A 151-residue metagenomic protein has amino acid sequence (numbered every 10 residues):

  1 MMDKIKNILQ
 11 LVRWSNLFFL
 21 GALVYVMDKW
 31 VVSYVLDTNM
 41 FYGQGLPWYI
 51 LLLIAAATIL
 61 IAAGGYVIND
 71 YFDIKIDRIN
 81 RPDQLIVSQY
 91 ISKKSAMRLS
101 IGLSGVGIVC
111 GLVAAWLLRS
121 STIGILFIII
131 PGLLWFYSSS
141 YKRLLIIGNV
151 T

Functional and structural regions predicted by a protein language model:
M1-F19, K75, R81-S100, W135-T151: Interhelical loop and helix-boundary elements at the membrane-water interface of polytopic inner-membrane proteins
D3, Y42-I50, R119, Y141 (+1 more regions): Membrane-helix interfacial "entry" motifs
W14-L17, M27, V31-V35, I74-D77 (+2 more regions): Short helix-loop boundary/capping segments at the starts of domains
G21-W30, V35-F72, T122-W135: Membrane-embedded alpha-helical segments that form the functional core of polytopic membrane enzymes, especially those
Y25, G105-V113, G132-S139: Alpha-helical transmembrane segments of multipass membrane proteins
D28-V35, L112-A115, R119, S138 (+1 more regions): Transmembrane helix-loop junctions and nearby membrane-interface residues
Y34-N39, F72-I76, N80, L118 (+2 more regions): Membrane-interfacial segments
L53-A56, I74-F127: Multi-pass membrane catalytic core of lipid/isoprenoid biosynthesis enzymes
